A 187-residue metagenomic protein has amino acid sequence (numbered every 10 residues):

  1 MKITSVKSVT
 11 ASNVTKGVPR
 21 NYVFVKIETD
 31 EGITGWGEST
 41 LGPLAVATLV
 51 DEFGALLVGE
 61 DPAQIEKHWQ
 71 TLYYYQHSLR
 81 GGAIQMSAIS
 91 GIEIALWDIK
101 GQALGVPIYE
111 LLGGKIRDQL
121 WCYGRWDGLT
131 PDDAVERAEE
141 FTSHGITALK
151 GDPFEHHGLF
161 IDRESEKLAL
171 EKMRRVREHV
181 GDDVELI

Functional and structural regions predicted by a protein language model:
M1-W36, T40: Structured beta-strand/loop patches that form or line metal/cofactor-binding pockets in enzymes
I3-S5, L79, Q119: Cofactor-binding beta-sheet edge motifs in enzyme active sites
T4-K7, Y109, Y123, T147: A short, local hydrophobic-aromatic micro-motif
E28-L104: Metal- or metallocofactor-binding catalytic centers and their adjacent structured scaffolds across diverse enzyme
L49, Q64, H68, A88 (+4 more regions): General structural feature for long, well-ordered alpha-helical segments within catalytic domains of soluble enzymes
E93-D133: Glycine-rich, aromatic-flanked loop segments that form ligand/cofactor-binding clefts across common enzyme folds
Q119-I187: Metal-dependent enolase-superfamily TIM-barrel catalytic cores that perform enediolate-based chemistry
